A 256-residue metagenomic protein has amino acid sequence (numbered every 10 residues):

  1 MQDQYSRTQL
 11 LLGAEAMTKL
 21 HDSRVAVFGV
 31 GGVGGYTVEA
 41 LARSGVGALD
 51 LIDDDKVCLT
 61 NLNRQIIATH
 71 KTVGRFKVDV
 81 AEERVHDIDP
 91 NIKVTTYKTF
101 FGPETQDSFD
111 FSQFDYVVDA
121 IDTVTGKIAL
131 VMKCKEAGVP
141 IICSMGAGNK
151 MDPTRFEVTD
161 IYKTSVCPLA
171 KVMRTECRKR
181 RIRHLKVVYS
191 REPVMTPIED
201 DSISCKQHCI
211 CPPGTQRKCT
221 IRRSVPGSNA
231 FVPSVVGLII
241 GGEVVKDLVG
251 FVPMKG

Functional and structural regions predicted by a protein language model:
M1-A26: N-terminal charged helix/coil linker that caps or initiates catalytic domains
Q2, F109-Q113, G126, E136 (+3 more regions): Glycine-rich phosphate/adenylate-binding loop
V27-G29, I52: Conserved N-terminal Rossmann-fold NAD(P)-binding element of oxidoreductases
V33-G34: Hydrophobic/small residue at the entry helix of a nucleotide-binding pocket
V46, L51-D89: Glycine-rich phosphate-binding loop and adjoining beta1-alpha1-beta2 segment of Rossmann-like nucleotide-binding folds
K98-Q106: Conserved SAM/SAH-binding loop
A120-I121, S144: Short, well-ordered coil/turn residues at beta-beta hairpins and beta-strand->alpha-helix junctions within
